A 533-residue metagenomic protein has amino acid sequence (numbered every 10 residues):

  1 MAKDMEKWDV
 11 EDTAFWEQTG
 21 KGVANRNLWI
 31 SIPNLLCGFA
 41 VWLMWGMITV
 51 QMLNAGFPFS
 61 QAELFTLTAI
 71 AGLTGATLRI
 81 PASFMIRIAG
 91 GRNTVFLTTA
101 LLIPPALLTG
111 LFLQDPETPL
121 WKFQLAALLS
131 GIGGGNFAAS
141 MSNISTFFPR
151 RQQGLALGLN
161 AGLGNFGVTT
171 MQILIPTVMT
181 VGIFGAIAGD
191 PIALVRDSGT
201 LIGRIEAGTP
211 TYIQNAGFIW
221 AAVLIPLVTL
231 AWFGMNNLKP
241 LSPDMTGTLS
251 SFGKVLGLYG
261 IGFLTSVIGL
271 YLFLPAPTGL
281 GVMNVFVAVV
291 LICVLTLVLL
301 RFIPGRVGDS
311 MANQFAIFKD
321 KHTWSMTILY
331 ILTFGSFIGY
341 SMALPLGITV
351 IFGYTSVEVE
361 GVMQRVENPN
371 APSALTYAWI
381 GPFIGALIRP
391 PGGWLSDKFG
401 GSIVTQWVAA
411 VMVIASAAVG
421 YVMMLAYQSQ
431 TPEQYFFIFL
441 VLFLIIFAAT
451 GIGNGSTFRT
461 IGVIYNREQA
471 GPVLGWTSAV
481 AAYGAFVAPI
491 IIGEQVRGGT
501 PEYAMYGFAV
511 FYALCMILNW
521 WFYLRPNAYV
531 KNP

Functional and structural regions predicted by a protein language model:
R26-F57, M171-Q172, Y340-P345, A488: Extracytoplasmic
W45-V50, G260-F286, D320-A386: Extracytoplasmic gate region of multi-pass secondary transporters
T66-F84, W379-P391: Central cavity-lining transmembrane alpha-helices of secondary-active solute carriers, predominantly the Major
A100-P116, A410-P432: C-terminal ends and interior cores of transmembrane alpha-helices in multi-pass membrane transporters/permeases
P119-G135, P432-I452: Hydrophobic core of transmembrane alpha-helices in multi-pass small-molecule transporters, especially MFS/SLC-type
G134, G154-F184, S478-A488: Glycine-rich segments within core transmembrane alpha-helices of 12-TM secondary carriers
V168, I464-T500: A late C-terminal transmembrane helix in Major Facilitator Superfamily
A221-D244, L258-A276, V287-G308, M516-Y523: C-terminal membrane-cytosol helix-exit motif in multi-pass small-molecule transporters
